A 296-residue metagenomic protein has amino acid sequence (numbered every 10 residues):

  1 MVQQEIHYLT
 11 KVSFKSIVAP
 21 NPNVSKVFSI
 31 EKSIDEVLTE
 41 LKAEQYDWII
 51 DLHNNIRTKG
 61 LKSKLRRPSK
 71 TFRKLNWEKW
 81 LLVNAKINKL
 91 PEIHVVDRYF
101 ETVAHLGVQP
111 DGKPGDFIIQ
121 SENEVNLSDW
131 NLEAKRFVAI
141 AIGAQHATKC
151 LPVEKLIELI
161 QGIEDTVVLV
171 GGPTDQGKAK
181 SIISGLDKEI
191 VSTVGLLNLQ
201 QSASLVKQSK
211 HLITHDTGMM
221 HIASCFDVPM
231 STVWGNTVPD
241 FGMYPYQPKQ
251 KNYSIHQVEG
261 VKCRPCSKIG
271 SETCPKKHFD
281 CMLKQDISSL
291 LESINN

Functional and structural regions predicted by a protein language model:
Q4-H7, P68, D165-T166, P229 (+1 more regions): Residues at the starts of beta-strands that form the adenosine-phosphate
E5-V37, H256-V261: Conserved nucleotide-sugar phosphate-binding/catalytic loop shared by glycosyltransferases and other
L9-K11, L52-H53, A141, H215: Replace "coordinates the UDP/GDP/TDP-sugar" with "coordinates nucleotide-activated sugar donors
T10-F14, L75, P173-D175, N236-T237: Residues in the short beta-alpha loop(s) of Rossmann-like NAD(P)-binding domains
F28-F117, K135-A141, T237-D240: Conserved nucleotide-diphosphate donor binding/catalytic pocket of glycan-assembly enzymes
D35, E44, T148, P152-N236: Donor-binding and catalytic core of enzymes assembling or modifying cell-surface/extracellular glycoconjugates
F72-W77, I183, E189-T193, S224-N295: Nucleotide-sugar donor-binding patch of glycosyltransferase catalytic domains
N123-V138: Nucleotide-sugar donor-binding and catalytic loop/hinge architecture of NDP-sugar-dependent glycosyltransferases
